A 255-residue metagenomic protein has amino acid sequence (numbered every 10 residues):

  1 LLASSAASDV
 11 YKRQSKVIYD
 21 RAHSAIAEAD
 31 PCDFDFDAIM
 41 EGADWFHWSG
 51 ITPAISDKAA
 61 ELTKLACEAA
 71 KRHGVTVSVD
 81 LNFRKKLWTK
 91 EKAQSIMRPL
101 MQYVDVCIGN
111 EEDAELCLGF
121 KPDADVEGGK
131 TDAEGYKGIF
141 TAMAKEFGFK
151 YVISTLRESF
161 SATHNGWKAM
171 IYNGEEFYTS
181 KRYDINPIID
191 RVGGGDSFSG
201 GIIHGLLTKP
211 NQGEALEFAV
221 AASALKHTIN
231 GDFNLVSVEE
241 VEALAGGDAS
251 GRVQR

Functional and structural regions predicted by a protein language model:
L1-Y11: Single conserved hydrophobic/aromatic residue that forms the stacking wall/gate of nucleotide- or nucleobase-binding
A3, A59-L62, A66, N211 (+1 more regions): Generic hydrophobic secondary-structure packing signal
A3, V79, Y136, F198-S199: N-terminal alpha-helical segment
D9-Y178, Y183-I185, S237-A243, A249-R255: Ribokinase/PfkB-type carbohydrate-kinase core domain
Y178-D248, R252-R255: Conserved post-catalytic alpha-helical subdomain immediately downstream of the catalytic base and nucleotide-binding
